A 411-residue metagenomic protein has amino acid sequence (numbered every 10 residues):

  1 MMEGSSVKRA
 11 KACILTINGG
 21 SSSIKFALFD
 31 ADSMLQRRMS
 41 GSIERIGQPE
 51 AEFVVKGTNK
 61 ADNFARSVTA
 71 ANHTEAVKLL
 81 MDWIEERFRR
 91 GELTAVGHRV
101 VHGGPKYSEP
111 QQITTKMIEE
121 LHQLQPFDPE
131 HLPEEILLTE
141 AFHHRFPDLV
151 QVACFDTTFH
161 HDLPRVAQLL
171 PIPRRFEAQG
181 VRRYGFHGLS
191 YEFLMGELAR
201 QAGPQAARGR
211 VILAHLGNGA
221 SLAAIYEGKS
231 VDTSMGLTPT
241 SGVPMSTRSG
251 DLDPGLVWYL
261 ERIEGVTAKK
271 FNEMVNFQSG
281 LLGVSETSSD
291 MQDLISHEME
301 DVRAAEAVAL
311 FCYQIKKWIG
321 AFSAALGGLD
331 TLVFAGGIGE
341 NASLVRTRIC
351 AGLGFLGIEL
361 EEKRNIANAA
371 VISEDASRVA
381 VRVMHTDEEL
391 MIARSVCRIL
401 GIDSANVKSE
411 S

Functional and structural regions predicted by a protein language model:
G4, K8-A10, P133-R145, L189-V211: Conserved phosphate-binding catalytic cores of ATP/NTP-utilizing and phosphoryl-transfer enzymes
I14, S23-A70, G236: Short glycine-rich, Thr/Ser-proximal phosphate-binding strand/loop in the N-terminal lobe of ATP-dependent enzymes
D82-T94, L198-Q205, I319-D330: Phosphate/pyrophosphate-binding loops at sites that engage ATP/ADP/AMP, CoA/4′-phosphopantetheine, polyphosphate
W83-H131, V150-V152, T158-L169: Short beta-strand-loop/turn "lid" adjacent to the catalytic site in phosphate-handling enzymes
F159-I263: Glycine-rich phosphate-binding loop of actin/hexokinase-like ATP-binding domains
E273, G280-V284, M291-A325: Adenine-nucleotide phosphate-binding core of ATP-dependent small-molecule kinases
D330-L353: Glycine-rich phosphate-binding loops at beta-strand->alpha-helix junctions
E340, L344, E361, N365-S404: Glycine-rich phosphate-binding/hydrolytic loop that grips phosphoryl groups
